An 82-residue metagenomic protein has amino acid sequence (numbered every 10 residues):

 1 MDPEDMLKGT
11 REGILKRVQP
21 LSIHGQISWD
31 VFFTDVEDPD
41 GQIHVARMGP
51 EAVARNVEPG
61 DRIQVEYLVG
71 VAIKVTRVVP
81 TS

Functional and structural regions predicted by a protein language model:
M1-R17, P80-T81: Short boundary/loop segments of OB/S1/cold-shock single-stranded nucleic-acid-binding domains
V18-L21, E51: Short beta-turn/strand-loop junction motif enriched in small, turn-promoting residues
S22-T34: Short aromatic-glycine-enriched beta-strand elements
F33-G41: Short, flexible N-terminal segments of the mature chain
D40-V57: Beta-strand/loop nucleic-acid-binding surfaces
P59-R62: Loop/turn positions that initiate beta-strands
L68-S82: OB-fold/S1-family single-stranded nucleic acid-binding modules
